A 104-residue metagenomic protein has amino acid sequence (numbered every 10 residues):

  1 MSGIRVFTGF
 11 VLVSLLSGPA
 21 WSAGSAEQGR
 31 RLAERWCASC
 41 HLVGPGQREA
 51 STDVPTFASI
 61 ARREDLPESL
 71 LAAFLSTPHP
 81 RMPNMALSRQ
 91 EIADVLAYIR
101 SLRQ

Functional and structural regions predicted by a protein language model:
M1-F10: Bacterial N-terminal signal peptides that target proteins for export
S14-L32: Electrostatic cytochrome c docking/interface patches
R30, P45-A72: Gly/Gly-Pro-rich "capping" loops immediately C-terminal to redox-active cysteine motifs in periplasmic/lumenal
E34-V43, V95: The canonical Cys-X-X-Cys-His
E68-S76, A93-L96: An amphipathic alpha-helix signature
A86-Q104: C-terminal capping alpha-helices of c-type cytochrome domains
